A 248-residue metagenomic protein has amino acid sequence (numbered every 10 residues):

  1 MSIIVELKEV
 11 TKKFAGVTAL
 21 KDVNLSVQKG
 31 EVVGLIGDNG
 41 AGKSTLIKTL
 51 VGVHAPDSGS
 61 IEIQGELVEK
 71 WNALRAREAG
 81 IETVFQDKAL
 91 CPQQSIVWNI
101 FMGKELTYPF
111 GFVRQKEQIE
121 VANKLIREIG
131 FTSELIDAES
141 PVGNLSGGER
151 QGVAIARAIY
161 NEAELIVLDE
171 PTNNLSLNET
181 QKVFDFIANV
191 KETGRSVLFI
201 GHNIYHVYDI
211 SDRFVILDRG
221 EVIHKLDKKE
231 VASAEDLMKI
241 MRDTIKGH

Functional and structural regions predicted by a protein language model:
S2-H248: Glycine-rich phosphate-binding loops of nucleotide-dependent enzymes
